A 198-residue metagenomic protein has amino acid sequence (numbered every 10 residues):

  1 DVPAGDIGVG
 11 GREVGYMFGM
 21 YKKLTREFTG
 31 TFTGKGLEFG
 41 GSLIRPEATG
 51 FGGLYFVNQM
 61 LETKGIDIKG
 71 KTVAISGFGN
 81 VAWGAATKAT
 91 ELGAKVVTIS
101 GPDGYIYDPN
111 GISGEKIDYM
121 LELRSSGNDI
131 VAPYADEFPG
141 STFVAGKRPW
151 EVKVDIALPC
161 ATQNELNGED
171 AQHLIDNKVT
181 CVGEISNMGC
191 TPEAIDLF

Functional and structural regions predicted by a protein language model:
D1-L43: N-terminal ligand-binding/catalytic initiation module
I7-G11, G15, E47-F51, W83 (+5 more regions): Electropositive phosphate-/nucleotide-binding environments in soluble metabolic enzymes
V9, M60, N80-V81, G104 (+3 more regions): Short, glycine-/Ser/Thr-/acidic-enriched flexible segments
V14-G19, F51-N58, A86-T90, V97 (+3 more regions): Predominant activation on well-ordered alpha-helical scaffold segments within soluble catalytic domains
T33-G36, G41-R148: Glycine-rich phosphate/diphosphate-binding loop of Rossmann-like nucleotide-binding domains
K69-T72, V154, V179: Phosphate-coordination loops involved in phosphoryl transfer and adenosine-cofactor binding
A74, I156-L158, G183: Structural motif
A161-F198: Rossmann-fold NAD(P)-binding glycine/threonine-rich loop
